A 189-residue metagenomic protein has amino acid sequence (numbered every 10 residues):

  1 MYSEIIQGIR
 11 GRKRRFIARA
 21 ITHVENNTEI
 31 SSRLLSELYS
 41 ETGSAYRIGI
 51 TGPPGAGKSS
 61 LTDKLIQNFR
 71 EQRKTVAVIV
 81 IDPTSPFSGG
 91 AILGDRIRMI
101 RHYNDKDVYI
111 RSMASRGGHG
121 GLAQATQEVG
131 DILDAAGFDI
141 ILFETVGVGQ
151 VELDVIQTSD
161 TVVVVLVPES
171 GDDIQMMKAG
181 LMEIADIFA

Functional and structural regions predicted by a protein language model:
S3-I48, A56, L65-V151, T158-D173: Nucleotide-state-sensitive switch-loop elements of NTP-binding domains
T51: Residues at the beta-strand->loop junction immediately N-terminal to the Walker
S59: Walker A/P-loop
L65, A179-G180: Short, solvent-exposed amphipathic alpha-helical segments in soluble enzyme and RNA/protein-processing domains
D154-V155, G180: Short glycine-biased active-site loop of nucleotidyltransferases that positions the nucleotide triphosphate and helps
T161-L166, L181-A189: Conserved beta-strand/loop subsegment of P-loop NTPase cores
M176: Divalent-cation-assisted or electrostatically stabilized phosphate/pyrophosphate-binding catalytic cores
